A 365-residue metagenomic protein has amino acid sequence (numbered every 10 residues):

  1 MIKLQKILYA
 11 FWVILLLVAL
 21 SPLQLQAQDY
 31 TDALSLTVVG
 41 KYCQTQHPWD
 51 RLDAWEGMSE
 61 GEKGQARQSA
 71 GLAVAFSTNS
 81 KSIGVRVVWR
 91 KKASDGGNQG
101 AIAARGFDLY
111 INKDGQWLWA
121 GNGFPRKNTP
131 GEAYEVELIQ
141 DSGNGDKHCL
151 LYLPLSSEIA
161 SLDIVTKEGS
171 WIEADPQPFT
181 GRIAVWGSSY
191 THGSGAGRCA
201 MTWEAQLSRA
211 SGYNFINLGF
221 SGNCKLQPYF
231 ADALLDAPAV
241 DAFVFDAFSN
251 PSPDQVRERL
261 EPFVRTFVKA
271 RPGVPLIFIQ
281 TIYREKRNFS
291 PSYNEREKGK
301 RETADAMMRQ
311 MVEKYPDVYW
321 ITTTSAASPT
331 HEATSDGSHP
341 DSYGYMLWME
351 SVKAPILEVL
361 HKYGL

Functional and structural regions predicted by a protein language model:
I2, I7-A10, L16, P22-R182 (+1 more regions): N-terminal secretory targeting modules
T180-E204, S221: Catalytic nucleophile-elbow at a beta strand-turn-alpha helix junction centered on a G-D-S/GDSL motif, marking
R182-V185, N214-L218, D241-D246, P275-I279 (+1 more regions): Structural recognition of the beta-strand scaffold that forms the well-ordered cores of secreted hydrolase catalytic
E204-N217, R309-Q310: Short helix-loop-beta junction
L207, K225-E261, T266, T281-N288: Oxyanion-hole/transition-state-stabilizing segment in secreted/luminal serine hydrolases and related acyltransferases
A247-Q255, P291-G299, S335-S342: The substrate-binding groove and active-site-proximal loops of carbohydrate-active enzymes, especially glycoside
R284-T322: Substrate-gating cap/lid alpha-helix
S335-L365: Histidine-centered active-site loop/cap adjacent to the catalytic His in serine esterases/O-acetyl transfer systems
